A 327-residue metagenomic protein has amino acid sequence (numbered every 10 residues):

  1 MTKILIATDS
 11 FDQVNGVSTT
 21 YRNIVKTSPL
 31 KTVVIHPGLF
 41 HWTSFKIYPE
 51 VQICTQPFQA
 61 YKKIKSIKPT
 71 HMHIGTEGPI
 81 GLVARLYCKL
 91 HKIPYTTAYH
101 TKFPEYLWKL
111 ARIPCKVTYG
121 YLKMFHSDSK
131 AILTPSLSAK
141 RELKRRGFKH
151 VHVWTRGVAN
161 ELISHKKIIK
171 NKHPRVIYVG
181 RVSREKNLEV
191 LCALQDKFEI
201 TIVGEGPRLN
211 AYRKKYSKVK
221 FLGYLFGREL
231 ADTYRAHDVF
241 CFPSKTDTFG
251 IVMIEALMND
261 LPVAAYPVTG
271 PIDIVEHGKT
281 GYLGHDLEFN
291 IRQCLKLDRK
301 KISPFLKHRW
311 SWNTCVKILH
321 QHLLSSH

Functional and structural regions predicted by a protein language model:
T20, Y119-H165: Donor nucleotide-sugar binding/catalytic pocket of nucleotide-sugar-dependent glycosyltransferases
V158-P174, N210-A211: Acidic anion/phosphate-binding donor-loop and adjacent secondary structure in glycosyltransferase catalytic cores
I169-V203: Conserved donor-binding/catalytic core segment of Leloir-type glycosyltransferases
N210-R228: Nucleotide-activated donor-binding/catalytic signature segment of Leloir-type glycosyltransferases, i.e., the conserved
Y224-L225, D232-H237: Short alpha-helical donor nucleotide-sugar binding micro-motif in glycosyltransferases
K245: Aromatic "clamp/platform" in nucleotide-sugar-dependent glycosyltransferases that forms part of the donor/acceptor
P262-A265: Short hydrophobic beta-strand element within catalytic cores of glycosyltransferases and related nucleotide-activated
F289-H327: A charged, aromatic-enriched C-terminal amphipathic alpha-helix characteristic of glycosyltransferases across folds
